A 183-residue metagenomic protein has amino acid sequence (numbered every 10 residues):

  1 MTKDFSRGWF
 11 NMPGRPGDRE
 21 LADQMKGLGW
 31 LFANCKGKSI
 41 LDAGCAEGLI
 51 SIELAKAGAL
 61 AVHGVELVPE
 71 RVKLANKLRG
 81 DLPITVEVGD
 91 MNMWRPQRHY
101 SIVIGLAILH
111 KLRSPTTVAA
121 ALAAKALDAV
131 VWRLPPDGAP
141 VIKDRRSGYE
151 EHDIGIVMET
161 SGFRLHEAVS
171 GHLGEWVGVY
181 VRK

Functional and structural regions predicted by a protein language model:
M1-Q97, L106, T117, V169 (+1 more regions): Conserved N-terminal segment of class I S-adenosyl-L-methionine
K38, S101, D128: Conserved acidic residues
I102-S114: A short SAM/SAH-binding and catalytic strip from SAM-dependent methyltransferases
L122-A126: Short, conserved loop/helix-junction motifs that constitute active-site signature segments in enzyme catalytic cores
L127-A139: Conserved beta-strand signature within the Rossmann-like core of class I S-adenosyl-L-methionine
R146-S161: Short alpha-helix
G162-S170: Short secondary-structure junctions
Y180-K183: Active-site beta-strand termini and strand-to-loop segments that position acidic
